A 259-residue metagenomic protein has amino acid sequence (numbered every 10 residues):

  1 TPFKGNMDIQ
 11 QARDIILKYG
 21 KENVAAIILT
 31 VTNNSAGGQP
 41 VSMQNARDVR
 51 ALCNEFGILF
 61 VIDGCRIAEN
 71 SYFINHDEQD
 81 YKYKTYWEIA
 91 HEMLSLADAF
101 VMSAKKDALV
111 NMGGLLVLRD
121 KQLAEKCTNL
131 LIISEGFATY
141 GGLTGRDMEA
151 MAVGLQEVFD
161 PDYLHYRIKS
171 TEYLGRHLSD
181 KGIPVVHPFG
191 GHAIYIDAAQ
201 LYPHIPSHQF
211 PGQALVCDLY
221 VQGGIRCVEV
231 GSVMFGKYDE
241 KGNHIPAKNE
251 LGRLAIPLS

Functional and structural regions predicted by a protein language model:
T1-I183, I196, P206-Q209, Q213: Conserved PLP-enzyme active-site core in the AAT-like
G136, H165, E172-S259: Conserved C-terminal alpha-helix-loop-beta "cap" of PLP-dependent enzymes that closes/shapes the active-site mouth
